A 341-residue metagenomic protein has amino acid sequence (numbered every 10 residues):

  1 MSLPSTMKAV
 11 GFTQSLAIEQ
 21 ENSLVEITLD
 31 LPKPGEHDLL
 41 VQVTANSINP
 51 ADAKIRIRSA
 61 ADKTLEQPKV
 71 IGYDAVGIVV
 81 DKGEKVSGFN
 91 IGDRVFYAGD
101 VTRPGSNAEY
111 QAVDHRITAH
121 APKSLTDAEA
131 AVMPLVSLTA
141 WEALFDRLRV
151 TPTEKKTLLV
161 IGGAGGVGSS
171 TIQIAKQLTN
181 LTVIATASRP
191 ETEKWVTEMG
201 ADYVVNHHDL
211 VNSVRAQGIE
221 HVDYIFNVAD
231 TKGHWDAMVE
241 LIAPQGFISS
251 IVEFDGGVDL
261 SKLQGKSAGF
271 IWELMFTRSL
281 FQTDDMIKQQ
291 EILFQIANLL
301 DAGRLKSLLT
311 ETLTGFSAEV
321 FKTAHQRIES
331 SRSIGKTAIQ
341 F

Functional and structural regions predicted by a protein language model:
S2-S5, N298, A302-E311, K322-F341: C-terminal capping/lid region of NAD(P)-dependent oxidoreductase domains
D30-I48, S59-T102: Glycine-rich beta-strand-centered segment in the early N-terminal region that forms part of a ligand/cofactor-binding
E84-K85, A185-W195, K232-G233, G256: Short glycine/proline-centered loop/turn elements that form peptide/ligand docking sites
D93-R94, Y110, F247: Residue-level marker of beta-strand positions
T102-D114: A structural motif shared across PLP-dependent enzymes of the aminotransferase-like
A131-D209: Mid-domain Rossmann-like dinucleotide-binding core that forms the NAD(H)/NADP(H) cofactor-binding site
P152-T153, V204-I271: Glycine-rich cofactor phosphate-binding loops and adjacent beta1-alpha1 units of small-molecule cofactor enzyme domains
K262-T312: C-terminal substrate-binding/catalytic core of Rossmann-like NAD(P)-dependent dehydrogenases/reductases
